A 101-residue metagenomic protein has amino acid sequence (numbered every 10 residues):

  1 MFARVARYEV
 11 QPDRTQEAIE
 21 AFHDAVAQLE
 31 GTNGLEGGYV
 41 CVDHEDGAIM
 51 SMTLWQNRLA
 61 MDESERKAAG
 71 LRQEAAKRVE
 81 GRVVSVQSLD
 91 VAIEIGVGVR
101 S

Functional and structural regions predicted by a protein language model:
M1-I49, Q56-G70, K77-S101: Short S/T/G/P-rich N-terminal loop/turn motif that feeds into the first structured element of a domain
